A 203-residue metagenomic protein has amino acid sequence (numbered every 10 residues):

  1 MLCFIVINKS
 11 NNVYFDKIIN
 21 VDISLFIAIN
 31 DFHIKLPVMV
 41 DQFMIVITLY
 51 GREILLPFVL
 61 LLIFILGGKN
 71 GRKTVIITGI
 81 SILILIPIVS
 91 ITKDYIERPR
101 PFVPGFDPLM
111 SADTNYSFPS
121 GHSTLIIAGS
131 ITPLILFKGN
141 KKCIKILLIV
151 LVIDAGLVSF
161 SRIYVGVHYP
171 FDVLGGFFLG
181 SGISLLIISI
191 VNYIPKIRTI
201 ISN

Functional and structural regions predicted by a protein language model:
M1-L55, S90-N115: N-terminal transmembrane-helix/juxtamembrane module of multi-pass inner/ER membrane proteins
L2-V6, L83-I88, I153-G166: Aromatic-anchored segments of alpha-helical transmembrane domains
I34-I45, L66, N70, T74 (+2 more regions): Membrane-helix interfacial "entry" motifs
M39-V40, K69-T74, F102, N140-L147: Membrane-helix interface segments
L56-G67, I131-G139: Transmembrane alpha-helical segments in integral membrane proteins
V59-P87, L147-L148: Interfacial segments of alpha-helical transmembrane regions
I76-I91, A128, F178, G182-L186: Hydrophobic, lipid-facing residues on alpha-helical transmembrane segments of integral membrane proteins
F106-N203: Membrane-embedded catalytic cores of phosphoryl/pyrophosphoryl-handling enzymes
